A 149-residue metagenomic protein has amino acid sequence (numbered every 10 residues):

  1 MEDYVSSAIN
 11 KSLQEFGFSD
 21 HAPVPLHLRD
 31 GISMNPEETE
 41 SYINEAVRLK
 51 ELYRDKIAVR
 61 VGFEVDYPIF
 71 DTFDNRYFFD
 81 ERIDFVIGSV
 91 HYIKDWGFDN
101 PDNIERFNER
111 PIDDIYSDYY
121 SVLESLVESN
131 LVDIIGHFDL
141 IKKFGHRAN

Functional and structural regions predicted by a protein language model:
M1-I69, F78, I134, F138-H146: An N-terminally biased module of ancient metal coordination in phosphate/nucleic-acid-related enzymes
M1-S7, F70-Y77, S117-E128: Short, acidic/polar
G31-S33, D74-Y77, P101-N103, N149: Short, glycine/charged-enriched secondary-structure capping and boundary segments
N44-V47, D84, E124: A broadly conserved amphipathic alpha-helix scaffold signal in soluble, globular proteins
Y77-I83: Aromatic- and acidic-residue-enriched segments that line the glycan-binding/catalytic groove of carbohydrate-active
R82, S89-N149: Domain-core and long-helix interface of multi-subunit machines
